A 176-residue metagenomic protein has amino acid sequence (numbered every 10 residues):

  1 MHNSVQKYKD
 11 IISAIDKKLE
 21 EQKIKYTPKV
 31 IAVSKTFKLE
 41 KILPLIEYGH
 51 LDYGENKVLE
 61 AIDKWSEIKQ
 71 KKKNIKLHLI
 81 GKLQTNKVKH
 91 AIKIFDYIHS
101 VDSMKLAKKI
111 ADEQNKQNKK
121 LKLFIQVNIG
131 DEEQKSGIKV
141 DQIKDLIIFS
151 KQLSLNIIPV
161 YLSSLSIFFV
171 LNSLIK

Functional and structural regions predicted by a protein language model:
M1-L162: Conserved alpha/beta-domain cores
K69-K72, N172, K176: Short, structured coil/loop segments at alpha-helix boundaries
S154-N156, S163-S166, L171-L174: Low-acidity, Ser/Thr- and Arg-rich intrinsically disordered low-complexity segments
